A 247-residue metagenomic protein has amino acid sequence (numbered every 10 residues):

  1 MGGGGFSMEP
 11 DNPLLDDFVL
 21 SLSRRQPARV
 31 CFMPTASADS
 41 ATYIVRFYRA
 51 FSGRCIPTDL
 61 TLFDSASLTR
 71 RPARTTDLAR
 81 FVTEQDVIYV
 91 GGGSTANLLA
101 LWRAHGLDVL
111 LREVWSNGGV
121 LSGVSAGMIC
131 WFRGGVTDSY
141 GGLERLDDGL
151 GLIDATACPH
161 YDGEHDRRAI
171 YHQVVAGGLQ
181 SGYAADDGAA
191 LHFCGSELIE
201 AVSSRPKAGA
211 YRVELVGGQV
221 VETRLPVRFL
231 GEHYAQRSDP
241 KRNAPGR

Functional and structural regions predicted by a protein language model:
M1, D59-T61, Y89-G91, L121-V124 (+1 more regions): General beta-strand structural signal in soluble alpha/beta enzymes
M1-Q26, C31-V45, R49-R54, V87 (+2 more regions): C-terminal and late-domain segments of enzyme folds
C31, S37-N97: Portal/gating segments that form or line small-molecule/metal binding sites
D64-S65, M128, A189: Conserved beta-strand edge residues that scaffold enzyme active sites
L68-T69, F132, H192-F193: Short secondary-structure boundary/hinge segments and terminal tails
Y89-R168: Class I SAM-dependent methyltransferase SAM-binding "motif I" and its flanking Rossmann-like core
